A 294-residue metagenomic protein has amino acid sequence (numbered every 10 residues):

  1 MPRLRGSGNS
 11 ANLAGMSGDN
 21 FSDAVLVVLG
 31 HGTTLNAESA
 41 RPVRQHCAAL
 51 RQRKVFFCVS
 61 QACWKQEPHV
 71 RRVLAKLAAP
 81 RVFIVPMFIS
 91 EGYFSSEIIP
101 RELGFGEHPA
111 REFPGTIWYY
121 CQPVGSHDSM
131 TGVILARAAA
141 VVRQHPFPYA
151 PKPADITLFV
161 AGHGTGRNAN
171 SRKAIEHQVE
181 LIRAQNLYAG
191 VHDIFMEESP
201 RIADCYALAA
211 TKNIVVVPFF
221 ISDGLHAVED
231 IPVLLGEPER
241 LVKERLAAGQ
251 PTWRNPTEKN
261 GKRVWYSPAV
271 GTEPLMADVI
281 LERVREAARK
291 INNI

Functional and structural regions predicted by a protein language model:
P2-G6: Short, low-complexity intrinsically disordered segments enriched in A/P/G/S/L with frequent Arg, especially at protein
N12-I294: Active-site-proximal alpha-helix that buttresses catalytic centers in soluble enzyme cores
